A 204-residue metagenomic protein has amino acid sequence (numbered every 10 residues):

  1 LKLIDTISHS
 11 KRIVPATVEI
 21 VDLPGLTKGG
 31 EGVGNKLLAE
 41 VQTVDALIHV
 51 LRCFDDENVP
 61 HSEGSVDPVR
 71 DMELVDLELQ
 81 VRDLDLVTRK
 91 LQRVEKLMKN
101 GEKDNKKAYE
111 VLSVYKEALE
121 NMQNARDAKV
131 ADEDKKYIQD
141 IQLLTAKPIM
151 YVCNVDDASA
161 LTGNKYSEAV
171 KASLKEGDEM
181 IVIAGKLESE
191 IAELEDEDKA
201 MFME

Functional and structural regions predicted by a protein language model:
L1-H49, C53-E73, K129-I141, Y166: Switch II of P-loop NTPase G domains
K2, T17-V33, E40, L79-Q80 (+3 more regions): Conserved ASCE/P-loop NTPase catalytic core
I4, I48, V87, N154 (+1 more regions): Residue-level signature of catalytic and energy-coupling elements of molecular machines, predominantly ATP/GTP-dependent
H9, R52-C53, Q80, Q92 (+2 more regions): Residue-level marker of positions within ordered structural domains that often coincide with functionally constrained
G25, G29-G34, G64, D83-D85 (+5 more regions): Residue-identity detector for glycine
L51-L86, L174, D178-A192: Short, exposed interaction patches on small structured surface elements
R93-E204: C-terminal-of-GTPase-core extension/linker across diverse P-loop GTPases
